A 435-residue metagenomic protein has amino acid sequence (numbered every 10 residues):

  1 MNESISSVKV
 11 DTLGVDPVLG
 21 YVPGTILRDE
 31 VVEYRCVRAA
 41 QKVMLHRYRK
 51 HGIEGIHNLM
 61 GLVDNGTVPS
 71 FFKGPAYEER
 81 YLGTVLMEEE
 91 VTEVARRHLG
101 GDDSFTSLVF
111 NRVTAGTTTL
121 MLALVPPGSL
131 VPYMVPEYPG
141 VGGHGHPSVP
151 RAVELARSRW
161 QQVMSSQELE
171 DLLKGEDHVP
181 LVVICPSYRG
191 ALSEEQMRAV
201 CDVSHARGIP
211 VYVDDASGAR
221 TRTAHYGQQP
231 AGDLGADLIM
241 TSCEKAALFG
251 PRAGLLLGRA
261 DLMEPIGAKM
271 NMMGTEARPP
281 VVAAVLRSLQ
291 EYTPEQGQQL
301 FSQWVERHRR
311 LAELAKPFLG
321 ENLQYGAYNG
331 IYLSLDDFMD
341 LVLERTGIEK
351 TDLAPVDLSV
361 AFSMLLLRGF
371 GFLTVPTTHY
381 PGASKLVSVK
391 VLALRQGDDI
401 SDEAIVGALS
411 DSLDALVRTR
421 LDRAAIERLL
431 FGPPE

Functional and structural regions predicted by a protein language model:
N2-V18, R96-H98, D103-Y292, A312 (+4 more regions): Conserved PLP-enzyme active-site core in the AAT-like
D16-A40, L238-I348, S410-E435: Active-site C-terminal subdomain of aminotransferase-like
R35-A115, T119, A123, H144-R151: Conserved N-terminal alpha-helix of the aminotransferase class I/II PLP-enzyme fold
P139-G143, V342-P355, G397-A404: Short, flexible/disordered intra-domain loops and linkers
S166-L172, I331-Y332, P381-A383: A short acidic, often aromatic-flanked loop/helix-cap motif at beta-alpha or helix-coil junctions that lines enzyme
E195-V200, Q290, P294, F301-L311 (+2 more regions): Well-ordered, non-membrane alpha-helical segments in soluble/globular domains
T351-T378: A C-terminal functional module that forms or caps the active site or interfaces directly with catalytic machinery
R368-F372, H379-E435: PLP-dependent enzyme catalytic core of the Aspartate aminotransferase-like
